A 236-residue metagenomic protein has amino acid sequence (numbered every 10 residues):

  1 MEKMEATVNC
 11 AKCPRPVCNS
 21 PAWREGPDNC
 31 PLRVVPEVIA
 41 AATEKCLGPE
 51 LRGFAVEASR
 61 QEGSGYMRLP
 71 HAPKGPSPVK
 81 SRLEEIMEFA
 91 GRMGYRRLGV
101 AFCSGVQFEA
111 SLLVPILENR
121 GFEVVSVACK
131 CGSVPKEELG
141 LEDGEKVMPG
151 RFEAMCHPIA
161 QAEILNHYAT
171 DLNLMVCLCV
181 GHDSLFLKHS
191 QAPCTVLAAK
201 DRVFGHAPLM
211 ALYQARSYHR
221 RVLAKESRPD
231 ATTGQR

Functional and structural regions predicted by a protein language model:
M1-R236: An N-terminal assembly and electron-transfer interface module characteristic of large anaerobic redox and radical
